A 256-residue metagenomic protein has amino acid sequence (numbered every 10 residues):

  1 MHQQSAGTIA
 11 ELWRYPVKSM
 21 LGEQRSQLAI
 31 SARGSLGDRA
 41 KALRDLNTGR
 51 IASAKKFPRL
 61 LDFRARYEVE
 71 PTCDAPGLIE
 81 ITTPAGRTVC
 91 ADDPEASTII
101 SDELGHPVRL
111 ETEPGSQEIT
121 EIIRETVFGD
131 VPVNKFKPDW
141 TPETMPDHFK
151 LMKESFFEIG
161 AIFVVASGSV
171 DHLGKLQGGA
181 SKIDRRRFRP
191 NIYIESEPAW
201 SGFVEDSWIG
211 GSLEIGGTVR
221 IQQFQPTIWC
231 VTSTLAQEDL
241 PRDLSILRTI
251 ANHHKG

Functional and structural regions predicted by a protein language model:
M1-G256: Metal-cofactor-dependent catalytic cores
